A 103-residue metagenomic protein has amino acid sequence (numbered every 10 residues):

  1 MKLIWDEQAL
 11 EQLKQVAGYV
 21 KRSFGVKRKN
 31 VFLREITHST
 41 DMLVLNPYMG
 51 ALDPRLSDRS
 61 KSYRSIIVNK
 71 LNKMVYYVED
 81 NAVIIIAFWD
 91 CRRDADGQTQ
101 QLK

Functional and structural regions predicted by a protein language model:
K2-L3, E7-S62: Basic, Lys/Arg-enriched alpha-helical interface segments
I4, I36, I66-I67, I84-I86: Weak global preference for isoleucine
V31, R55-S57, Y63, I85-I86 (+1 more regions): Aromatic-enriched hydrophobic runs in primary sequence
D58, I67-V68: Short gly/ser/thr-rich secondary-structure transition/capping motifs
V68-K103: Enriched for short, Lys/Arg-rich terminal
